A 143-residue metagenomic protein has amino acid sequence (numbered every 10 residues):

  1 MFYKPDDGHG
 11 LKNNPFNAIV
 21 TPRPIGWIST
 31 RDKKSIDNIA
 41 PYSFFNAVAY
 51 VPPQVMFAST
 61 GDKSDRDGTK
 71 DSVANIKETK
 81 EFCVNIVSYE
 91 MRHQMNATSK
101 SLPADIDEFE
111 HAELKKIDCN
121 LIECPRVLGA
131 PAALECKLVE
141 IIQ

Functional and structural regions predicted by a protein language model:
M1-A40, N46-Q143: Active-site-proximal mixed secondary-structure blocks
